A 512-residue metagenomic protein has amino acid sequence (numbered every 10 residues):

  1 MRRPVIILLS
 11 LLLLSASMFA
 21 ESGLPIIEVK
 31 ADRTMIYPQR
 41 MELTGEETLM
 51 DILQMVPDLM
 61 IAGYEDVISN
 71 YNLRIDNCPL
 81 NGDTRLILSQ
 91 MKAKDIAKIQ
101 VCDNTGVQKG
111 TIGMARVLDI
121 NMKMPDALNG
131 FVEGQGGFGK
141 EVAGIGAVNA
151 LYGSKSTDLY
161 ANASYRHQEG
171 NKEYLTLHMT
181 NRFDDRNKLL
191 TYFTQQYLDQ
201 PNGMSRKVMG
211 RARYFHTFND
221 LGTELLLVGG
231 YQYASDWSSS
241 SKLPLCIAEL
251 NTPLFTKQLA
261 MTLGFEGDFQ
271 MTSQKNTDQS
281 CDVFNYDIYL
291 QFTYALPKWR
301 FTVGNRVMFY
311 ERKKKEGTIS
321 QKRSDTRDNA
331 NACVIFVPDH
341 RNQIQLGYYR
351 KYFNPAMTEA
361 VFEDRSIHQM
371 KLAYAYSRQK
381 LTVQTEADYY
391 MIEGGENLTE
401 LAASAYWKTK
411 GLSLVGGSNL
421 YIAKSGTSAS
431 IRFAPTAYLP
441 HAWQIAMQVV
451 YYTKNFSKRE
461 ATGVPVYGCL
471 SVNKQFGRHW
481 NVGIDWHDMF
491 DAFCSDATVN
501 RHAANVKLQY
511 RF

Functional and structural regions predicted by a protein language model:
E42, D126-A150, A163: Short strand-turn segments of transmembrane beta-barrel domains in outer membranes, especially the first one or two
L49-I52, L86, T111-G134, G146: N-terminal periplasmic accessory domains that precede and gate Gram-negative outer-membrane beta-barrel machines
C78-T105: Short acidic/polar hinge/loop motifs at secondary-structure boundaries that mediate gating or recognition
M124-N129, T180-K188, Y192-Q195, T262-Q270 (+5 more regions): Surface-exposed extracellular loop regions of Gram-negative outer-membrane beta-barrel proteins
L128, S156-Y160, D185-T191, N219-L225 (+7 more regions): Repeated loop/turn-to-beta-strand initiation elements of outer-membrane beta-barrel proteins
Q135-K140, S154, Y165-E169, F193-D199 (+13 more regions): Transmembrane beta-strands of outer-membrane beta-barrel pores
Q168-I247, C281, F353-P355, A360-D364: Flexible loop and strand-edge segments within Gram-negative outer membrane beta-barrel domains
C333, A373, T498-F512: Outer-membrane beta-barrel "beta-signal"
